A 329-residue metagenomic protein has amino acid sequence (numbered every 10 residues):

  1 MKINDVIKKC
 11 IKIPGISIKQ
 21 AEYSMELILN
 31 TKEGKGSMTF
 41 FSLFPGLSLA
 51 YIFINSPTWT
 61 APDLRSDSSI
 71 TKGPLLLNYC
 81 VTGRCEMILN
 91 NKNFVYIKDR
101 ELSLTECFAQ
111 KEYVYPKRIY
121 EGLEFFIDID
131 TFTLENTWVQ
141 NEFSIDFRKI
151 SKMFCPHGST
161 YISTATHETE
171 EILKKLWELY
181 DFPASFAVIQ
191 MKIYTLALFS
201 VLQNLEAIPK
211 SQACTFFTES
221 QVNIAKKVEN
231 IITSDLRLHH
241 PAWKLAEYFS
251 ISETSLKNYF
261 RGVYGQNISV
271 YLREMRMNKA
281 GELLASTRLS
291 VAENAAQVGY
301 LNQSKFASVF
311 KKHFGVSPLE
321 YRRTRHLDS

Functional and structural regions predicted by a protein language model:
M1-G73: N-terminal low-complexity or simple alpha-helical regulatory segments that function as activation/interaction modules
L49, K72-L76, I119-E124: Extracellular structured ligand-interaction cores
I70-N91, I129: Glycine- and acidic-residue-biased ligand/ion/polar-headgroup-sensing regions
I88-N90, V95-T218, A242, F249-E253 (+4 more regions): Alpha-helical bundle regulatory/interaction domains
Q212-I224, V228-L238, S250: Membrane-proximal linker segments that couple transmembrane helices to downstream signaling/catalytic modules
K226-S234, H239, W243-K244, G262-S304 (+1 more regions): Terminal helix-turn-helix DNA-binding modules in bacterial transcription factors
L256, F260, K305-F306, F310: Short hydrophobic/aromatic patch on the recognition helix
